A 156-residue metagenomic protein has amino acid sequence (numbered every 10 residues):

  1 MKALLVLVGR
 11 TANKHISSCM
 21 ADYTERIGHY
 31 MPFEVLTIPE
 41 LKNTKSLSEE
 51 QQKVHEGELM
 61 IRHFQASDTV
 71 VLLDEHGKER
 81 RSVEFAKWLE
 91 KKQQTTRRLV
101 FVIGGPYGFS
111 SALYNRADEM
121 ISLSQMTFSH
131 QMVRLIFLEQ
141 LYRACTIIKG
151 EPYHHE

Functional and structural regions predicted by a protein language model:
M1-I27: N-terminal beta1-alpha1 ligand-phosphate binding loop
K2, R97-V102: Loop/turn-to-beta-strand initiation segments
L5, V71, G104, F137: Conserved RecA-like P-loop NTPase ATPase core
V6-V8, L36-I38, V102: Short hydrophobic segments within beta-strands
T11, E75-K78, G105-G108: Short glycine-rich anion-binding loops that position phosphate/pyrophosphate groups of nucleotides and phosphorylated
S17, A21-T24, V54-G57, S111: Short, surface-exposed alpha-helical segments at coil->helix boundaries
P32-F33, T37-R97: S-adenosyl-L-methionine/SAH cofactor-binding core of RNA-modifying enzymes
S111-H155: Structured adenosyl-cofactor binding patch, chiefly the S-adenosyl-L-methionine
